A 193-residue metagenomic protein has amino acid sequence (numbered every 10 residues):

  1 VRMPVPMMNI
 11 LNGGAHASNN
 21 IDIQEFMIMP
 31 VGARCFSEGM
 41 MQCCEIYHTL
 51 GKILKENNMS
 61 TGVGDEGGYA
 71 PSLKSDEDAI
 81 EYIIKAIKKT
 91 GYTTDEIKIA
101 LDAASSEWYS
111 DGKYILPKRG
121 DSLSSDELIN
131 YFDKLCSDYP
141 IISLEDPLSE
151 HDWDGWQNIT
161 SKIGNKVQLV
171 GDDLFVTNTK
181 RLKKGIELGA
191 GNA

Functional and structural regions predicted by a protein language model:
V1-G64: Mobile "lid/hinge" segments at catalytic clefts and subdomain interfaces of large enzymes
V1-M27, Y69-K98, E107-W108: Glycine-rich anion-binding loops of enzyme active sites
I23, G39-Q42, A70, T160 (+1 more regions): Generic preference for flexible, low-structure residues
E25-F36, S60-D76, E107-R119: Active-site-proximal beta-alpha loop/turn segments in soluble metabolic enzymes
M40, L73, E145-D146: Short acidic-aromatic active-site loops that bind/stabilize oxyanions
E77-A193: Catalytic core of soluble alpha/beta enzymes
